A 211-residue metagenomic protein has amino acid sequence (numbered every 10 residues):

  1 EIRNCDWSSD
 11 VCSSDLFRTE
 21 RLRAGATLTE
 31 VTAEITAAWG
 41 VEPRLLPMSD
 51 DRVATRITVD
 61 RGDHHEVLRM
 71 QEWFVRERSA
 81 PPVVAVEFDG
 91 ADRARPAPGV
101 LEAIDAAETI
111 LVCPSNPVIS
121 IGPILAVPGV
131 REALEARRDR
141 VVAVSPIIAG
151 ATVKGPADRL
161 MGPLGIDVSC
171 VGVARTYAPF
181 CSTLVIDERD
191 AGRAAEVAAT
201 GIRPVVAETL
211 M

Functional and structural regions predicted by a protein language model:
E1-V11: Single conserved hydrophobic/aromatic residue that forms the stacking wall/gate of nucleotide- or nucleobase-binding
D15-V171, P179-C181, I186-R189, A195-A199 (+1 more regions): Conserved catalytic alpha/beta core of Sir2/sirtuin-type deacylases, generalized to analogous enzyme cores that bind
